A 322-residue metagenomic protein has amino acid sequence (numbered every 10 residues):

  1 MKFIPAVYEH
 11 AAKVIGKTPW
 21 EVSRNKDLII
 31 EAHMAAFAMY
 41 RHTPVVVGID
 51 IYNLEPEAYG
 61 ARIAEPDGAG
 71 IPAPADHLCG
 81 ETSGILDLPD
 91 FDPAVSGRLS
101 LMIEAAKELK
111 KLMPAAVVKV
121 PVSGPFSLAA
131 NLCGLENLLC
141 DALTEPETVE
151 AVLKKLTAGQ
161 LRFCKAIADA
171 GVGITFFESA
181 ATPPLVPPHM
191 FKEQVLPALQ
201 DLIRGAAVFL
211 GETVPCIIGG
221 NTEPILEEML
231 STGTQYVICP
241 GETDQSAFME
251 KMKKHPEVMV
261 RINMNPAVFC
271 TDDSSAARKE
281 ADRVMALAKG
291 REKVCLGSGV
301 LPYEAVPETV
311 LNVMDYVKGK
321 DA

Functional and structural regions predicted by a protein language model:
M1-A12, K17-W20, A32, A36 (+2 more regions): Active-site loop segments of alpha/beta catalytic cores
G16, L54-G68: Glycine-rich loop at the start of a catalytic domain that most often binds anionic cofactors/ligands
T18, R62, G70-P72, T82 (+2 more regions): Compositionally biased, intrinsically disordered low-complexity regions
V22-I30: Short catalytic helix/loop segments, enriched in acidic residues and glycine and frequently bearing histidine
Y40-G60: Membrane helical hairpin/interfacial module
G68-E108: A gly/proline- and charged-residue-enriched helix-loop-helix capping module
